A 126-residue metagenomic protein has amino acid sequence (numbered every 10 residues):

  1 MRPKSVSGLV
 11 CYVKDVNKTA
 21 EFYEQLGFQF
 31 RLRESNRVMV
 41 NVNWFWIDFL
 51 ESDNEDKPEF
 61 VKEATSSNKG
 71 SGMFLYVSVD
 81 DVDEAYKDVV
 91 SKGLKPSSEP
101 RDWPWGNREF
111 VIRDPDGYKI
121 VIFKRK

Functional and structural regions predicted by a protein language model:
M1-G8, L26-V77, E84-R113, K124-K126: Vicinal oxygen chelate
V10-V16: Conserved beta-strand-loop-alpha-helix junction that forms the acyl-donor binding cleft
V13, Y76-V79: Short, solvent-exposed loop/helix junctions and linker helices that flank or host conserved functional motifs
T19-E24, V89, G117: Conserved active-site tyrosine of GNAT-family acetyltransferases
K119-I122: Short glycine-/small-residue motifs
